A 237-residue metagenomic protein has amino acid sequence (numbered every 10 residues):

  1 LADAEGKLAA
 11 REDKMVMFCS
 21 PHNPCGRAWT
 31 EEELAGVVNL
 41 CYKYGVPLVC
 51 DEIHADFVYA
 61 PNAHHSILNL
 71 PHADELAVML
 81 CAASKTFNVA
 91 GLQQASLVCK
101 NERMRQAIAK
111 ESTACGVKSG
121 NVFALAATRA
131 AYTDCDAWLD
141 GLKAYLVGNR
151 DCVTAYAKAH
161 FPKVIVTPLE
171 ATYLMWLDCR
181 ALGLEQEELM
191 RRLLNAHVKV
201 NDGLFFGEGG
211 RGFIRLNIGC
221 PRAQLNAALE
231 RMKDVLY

Functional and structural regions predicted by a protein language model:
L1-A60: Active-site phosphate-binding strand-loop segment of PLP-dependent enzymes
G6, E188, N195-N201, F206-Y237: PLP-dependent enzyme catalytic core of the Aspartate aminotransferase-like
E12-D13, G45, D74, L92 (+1 more regions): Local beta-strand N-terminus motif with an aromatic residue
V16, N23, D51, I67 (+9 more regions): Generic structural signal for small/hydrophobic residues in well-ordered secondary structure, especially within
V38, Y42, K158, L194: Anion (oxyanion) recognition and catalysis
L70, E75-V147: Conserved core segment of the aminotransferase class I/II
V122-L125, R129, A144-T154, I165-C179 (+1 more regions): Conserved glycine-rich beta-strand-loop-beta hairpin in the small C-terminal domain of fold type I
T154, K163-V166, K199-L204: A short linear hydrophobic-aromatic micro-motif
